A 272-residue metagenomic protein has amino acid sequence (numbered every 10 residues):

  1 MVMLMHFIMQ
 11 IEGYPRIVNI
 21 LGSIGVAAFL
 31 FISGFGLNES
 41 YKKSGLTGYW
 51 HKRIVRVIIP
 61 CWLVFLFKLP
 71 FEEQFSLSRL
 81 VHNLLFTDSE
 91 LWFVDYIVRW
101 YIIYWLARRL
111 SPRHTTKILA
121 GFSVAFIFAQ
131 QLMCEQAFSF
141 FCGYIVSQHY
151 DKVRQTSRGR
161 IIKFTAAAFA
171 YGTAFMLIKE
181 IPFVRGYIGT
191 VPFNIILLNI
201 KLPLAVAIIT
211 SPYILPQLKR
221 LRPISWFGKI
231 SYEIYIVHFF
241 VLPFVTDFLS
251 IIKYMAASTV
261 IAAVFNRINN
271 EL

Functional and structural regions predicted by a protein language model:
M1-E39, V57-C61, F65, R267: Functionally critical transmembrane alpha-helices in membrane proteins and complexes, commonly lining
P15-S23, R79-T87, Y187-L197, L249-M255: Non-cytosolic membrane-interface motifs at loop->transmembrane helix junctions
S23-L30, E39-L91, D95-Y101, G159-A167 (+2 more regions): Transmembrane alpha-helical segments and their boundary/interface "anchor" motifs in multi-pass integral membrane
A27-F35, V94-Y104, F138-Y144, L202-P212 (+1 more regions): Hydrophobic cores of alpha-helical transmembrane segments in multi-pass inner/ER membrane proteins, independent
F35-S44, P70-E72, L106-S111, Y144-R154 (+3 more regions): Structural signal for the C-terminal ends of transmembrane alpha-helices and the immediately following loop
L37, R99-L110, V245-L249: Membrane-interfacial alpha-helical segments at the cytosolic side of multi-pass membrane proteins
V64, K68, W100, Y104 (+3 more regions): Alpha-helical transmembrane segments of multipass membrane proteins
S123-I127, M133-E233, V237-S250, Y254: Alpha-helical transmembrane segments and terminal signal-anchor/GPI-anchor hydrophobic tails, characterized by long
